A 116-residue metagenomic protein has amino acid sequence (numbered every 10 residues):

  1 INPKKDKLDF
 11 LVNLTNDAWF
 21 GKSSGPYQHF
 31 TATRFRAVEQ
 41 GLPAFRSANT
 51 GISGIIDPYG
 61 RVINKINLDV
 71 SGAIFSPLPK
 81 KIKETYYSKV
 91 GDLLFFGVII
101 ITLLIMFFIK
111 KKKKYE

Functional and structural regions predicted by a protein language model:
I1-E116: Solvent-exposed soluble domains appended to multi-pass membrane proteins
